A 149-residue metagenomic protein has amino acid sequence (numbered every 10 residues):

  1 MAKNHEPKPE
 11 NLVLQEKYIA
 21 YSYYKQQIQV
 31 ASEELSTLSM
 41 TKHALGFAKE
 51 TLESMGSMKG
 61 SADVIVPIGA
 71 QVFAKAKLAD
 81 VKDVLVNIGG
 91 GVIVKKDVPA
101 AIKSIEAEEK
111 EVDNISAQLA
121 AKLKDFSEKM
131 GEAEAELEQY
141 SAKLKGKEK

Functional and structural regions predicted by a protein language model:
M1-I88, V92-K149: Intrinsically disordered, low-complexity regulatory regions in eukaryotic proteins
